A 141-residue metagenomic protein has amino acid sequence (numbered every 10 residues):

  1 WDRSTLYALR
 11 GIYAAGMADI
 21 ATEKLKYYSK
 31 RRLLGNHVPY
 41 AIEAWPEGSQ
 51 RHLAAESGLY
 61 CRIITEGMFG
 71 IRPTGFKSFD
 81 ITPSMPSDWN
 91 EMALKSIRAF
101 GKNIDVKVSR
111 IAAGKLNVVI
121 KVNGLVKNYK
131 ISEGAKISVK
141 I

Functional and structural regions predicted by a protein language model:
W1-T5: Generic helix N-cap/helix-start motif at coil->alpha-helix transitions
Y7-I141: Non-catalytic C-terminal accessory modules of carbohydrate-active enzymes
